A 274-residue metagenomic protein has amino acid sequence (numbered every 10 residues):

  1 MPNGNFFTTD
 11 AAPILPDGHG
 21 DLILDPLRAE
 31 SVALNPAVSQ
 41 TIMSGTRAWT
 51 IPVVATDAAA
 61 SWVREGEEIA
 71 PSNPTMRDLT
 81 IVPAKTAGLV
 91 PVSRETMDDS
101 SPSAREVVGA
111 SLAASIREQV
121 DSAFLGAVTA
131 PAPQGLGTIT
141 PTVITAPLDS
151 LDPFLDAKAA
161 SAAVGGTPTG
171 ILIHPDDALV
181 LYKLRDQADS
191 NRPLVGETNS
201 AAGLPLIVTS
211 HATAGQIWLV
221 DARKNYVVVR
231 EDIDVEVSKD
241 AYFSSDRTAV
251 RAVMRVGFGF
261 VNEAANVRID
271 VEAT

Functional and structural regions predicted by a protein language model:
M1-G18, F124-V128, D189, R268-T274: Intrinsically disordered, low-complexity terminal tails
P2-T86, D152: Assembly/oligomerization interface modules of large self-assembling protein complexes
G18-V32, A104-V108, L112-I116, V120 (+2 more regions): Short, Φ-rich (hydrophobic/aromatic) sequence segments
G45, L136-V256, A265: Extended oligomerization regions of viral-like shell subunits
P52-A55, S93, D176, T209 (+2 more regions): Structured loops at beta-to-helix junctions and adjacent beta-edge loops in soluble globular domains
A59-W62, S100-S101, V180-K183, V228-V229 (+1 more regions): Short helix/loop capping segments that flank catalytic or ligand/cofactor-binding pockets
R77-V164, R268-T274: Alpha-helical scaffold segments that mediate packing/assembly in large oligomeric complexes
V256-T274: Structural signal for terminal/edge beta-strands and the immediately following C-terminal loop/tail that closes
